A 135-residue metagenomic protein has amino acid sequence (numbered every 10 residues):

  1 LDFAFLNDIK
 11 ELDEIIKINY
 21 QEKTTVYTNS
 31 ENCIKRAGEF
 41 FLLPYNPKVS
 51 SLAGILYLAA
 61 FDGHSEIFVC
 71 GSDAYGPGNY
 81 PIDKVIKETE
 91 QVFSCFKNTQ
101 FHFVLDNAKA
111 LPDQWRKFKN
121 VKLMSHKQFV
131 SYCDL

Functional and structural regions predicted by a protein language model:
L1-L135: Metal-ion/cofactor- or nucleotide/acyl-coenzyme-handling active-site neighborhoods
